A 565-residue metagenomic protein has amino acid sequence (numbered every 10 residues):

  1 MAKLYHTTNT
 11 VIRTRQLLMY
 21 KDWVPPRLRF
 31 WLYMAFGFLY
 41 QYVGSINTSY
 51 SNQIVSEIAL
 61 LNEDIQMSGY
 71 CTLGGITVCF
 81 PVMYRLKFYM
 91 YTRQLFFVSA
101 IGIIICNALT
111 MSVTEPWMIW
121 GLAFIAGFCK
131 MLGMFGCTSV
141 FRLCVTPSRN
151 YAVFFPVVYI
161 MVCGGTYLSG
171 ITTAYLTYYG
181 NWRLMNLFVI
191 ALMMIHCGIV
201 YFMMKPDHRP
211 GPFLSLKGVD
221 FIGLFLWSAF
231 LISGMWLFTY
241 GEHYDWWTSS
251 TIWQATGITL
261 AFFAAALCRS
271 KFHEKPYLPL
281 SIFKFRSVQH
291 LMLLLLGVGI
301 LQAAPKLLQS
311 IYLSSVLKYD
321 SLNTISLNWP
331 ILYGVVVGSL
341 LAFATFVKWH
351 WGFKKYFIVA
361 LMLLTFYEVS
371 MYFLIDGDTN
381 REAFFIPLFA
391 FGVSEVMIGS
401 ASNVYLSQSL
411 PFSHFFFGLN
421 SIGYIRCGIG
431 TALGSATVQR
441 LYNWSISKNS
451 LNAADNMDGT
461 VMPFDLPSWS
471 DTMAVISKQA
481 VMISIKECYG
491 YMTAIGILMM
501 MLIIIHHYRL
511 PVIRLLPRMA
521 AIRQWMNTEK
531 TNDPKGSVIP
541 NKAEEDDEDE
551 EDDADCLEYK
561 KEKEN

Functional and structural regions predicted by a protein language model:
M1-V43, S56: Cytosolic juxtamembrane N-terminal segment immediately preceding the first transmembrane helix of multi-pass
A2-T14, L18, P467-N565: Transmembrane-helix exit segments and adjacent C-terminal regions of multi-pass membrane proteins
R27-V43, T48-S49, C106, Y277-S447 (+1 more regions): 12-transmembrane solute porter fold
Y50-V78: Extracellular/periplasmic helix-loop-helix junction of adjacent transmembrane segments in MFS-like secondary
G69-R85, M134-T138, W329-A342: Central cavity-lining transmembrane alpha-helices of secondary-active solute carriers, predominantly the Major
F80-F221: Helix-loop-helix hairpins in multi-pass membrane proteins, especially solute transporters
G165-T177, F238, A342, L433-V438 (+1 more regions): Small-residue (Gly/Pro/Ala) motifs that create kinks and tight helix-helix packing interfaces
G180-L293: Hydrophobic transmembrane-helix bundles of small-molecule transporters
